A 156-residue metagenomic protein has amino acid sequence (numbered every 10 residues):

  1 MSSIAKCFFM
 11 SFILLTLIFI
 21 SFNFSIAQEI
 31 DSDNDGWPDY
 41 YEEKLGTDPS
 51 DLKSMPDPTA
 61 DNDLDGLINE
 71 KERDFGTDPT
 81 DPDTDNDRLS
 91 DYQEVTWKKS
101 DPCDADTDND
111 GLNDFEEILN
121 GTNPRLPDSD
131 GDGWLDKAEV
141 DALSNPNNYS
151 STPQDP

Functional and structural regions predicted by a protein language model:
M1-E29: Secretory targeting signatures
F24-P156: Extracellular calcium-associated, cysteine-rich motifs in secreted modular proteins
